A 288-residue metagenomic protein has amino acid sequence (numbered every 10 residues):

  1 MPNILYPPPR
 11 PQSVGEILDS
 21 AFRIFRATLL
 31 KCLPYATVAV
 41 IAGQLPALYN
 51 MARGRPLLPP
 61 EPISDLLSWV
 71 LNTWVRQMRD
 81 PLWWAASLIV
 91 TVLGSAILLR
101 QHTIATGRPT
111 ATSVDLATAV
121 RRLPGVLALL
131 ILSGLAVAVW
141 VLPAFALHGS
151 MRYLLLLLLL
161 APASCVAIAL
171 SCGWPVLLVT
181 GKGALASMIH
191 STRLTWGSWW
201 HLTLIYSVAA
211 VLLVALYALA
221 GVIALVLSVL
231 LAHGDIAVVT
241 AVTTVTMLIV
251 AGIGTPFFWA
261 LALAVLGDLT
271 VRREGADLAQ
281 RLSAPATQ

Functional and structural regions predicted by a protein language model:
P2-P8, A42-G43, G54-M78, L98-R108 (+2 more regions): Juxtamembrane transition segments at transmembrane-helix termini in multipass membrane proteins
G15-A42, T112-V139, C165-Y217: Interfacial aromatic "cap" segments that immediately flank transmembrane helices in multipass membrane proteins
I24-L29, L33, S68-L82, L99-T106 (+2 more regions): Hydrophobic alpha-helical transmembrane segments
N50-R76, A117-L156, G234: Long, highly hydrophobic alpha-helical transmembrane signal-anchor segments
V75-T91, Y153-A167, M247, A251: Alpha-helical transmembrane segments
A86-L98, G125-V126, S133, F258: Solvent-exposed, amphipathic alpha-helical "stalk/arm" or coiled-coil-like segments used as scaffolds
L93-R121: Hydrophobic transmembrane alpha-helix segments characteristic of membrane transport and insertion machinery
I131-G134, A138-L160, S207, V211 (+2 more regions): Hydrophobic alpha-helical transmembrane segments of integral membrane proteins
